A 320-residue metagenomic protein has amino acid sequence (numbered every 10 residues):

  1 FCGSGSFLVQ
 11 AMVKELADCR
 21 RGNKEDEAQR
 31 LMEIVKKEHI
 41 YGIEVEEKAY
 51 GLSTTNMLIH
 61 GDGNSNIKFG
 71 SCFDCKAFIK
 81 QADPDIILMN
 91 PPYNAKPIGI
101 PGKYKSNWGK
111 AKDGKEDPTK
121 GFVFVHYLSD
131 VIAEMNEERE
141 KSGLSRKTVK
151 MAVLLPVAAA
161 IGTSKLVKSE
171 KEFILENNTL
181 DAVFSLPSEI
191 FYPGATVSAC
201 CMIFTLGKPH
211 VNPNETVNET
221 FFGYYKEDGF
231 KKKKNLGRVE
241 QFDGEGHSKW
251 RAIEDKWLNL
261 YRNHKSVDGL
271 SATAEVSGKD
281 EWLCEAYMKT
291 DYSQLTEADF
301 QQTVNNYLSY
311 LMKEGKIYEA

Functional and structural regions predicted by a protein language model:
F1-I86, N94-K96, V157-A158, S169: Conserved S-adenosyl-L-methionine
Q81, I86-A320: A conserved structural/catalytic subdomain of Rossmann-like adenosyl-cofactor enzymes
